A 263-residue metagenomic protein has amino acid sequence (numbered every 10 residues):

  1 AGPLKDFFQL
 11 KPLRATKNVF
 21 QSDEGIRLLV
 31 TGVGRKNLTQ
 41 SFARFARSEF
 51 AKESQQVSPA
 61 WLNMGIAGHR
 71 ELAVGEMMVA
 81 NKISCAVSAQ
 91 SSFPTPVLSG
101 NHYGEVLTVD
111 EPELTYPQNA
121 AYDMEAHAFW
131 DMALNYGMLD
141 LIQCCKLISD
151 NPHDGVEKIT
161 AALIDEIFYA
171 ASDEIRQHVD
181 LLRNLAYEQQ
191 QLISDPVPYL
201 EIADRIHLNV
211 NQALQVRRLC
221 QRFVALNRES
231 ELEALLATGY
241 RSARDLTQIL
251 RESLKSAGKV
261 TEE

Functional and structural regions predicted by a protein language model:
A1-L13: N-terminal beta1-alpha1 ligand-phosphate binding loop
R14-E263: Glycine-rich phosphate- or other oxyanion-binding loops that anchor nucleotides, phosphorylated ligands
